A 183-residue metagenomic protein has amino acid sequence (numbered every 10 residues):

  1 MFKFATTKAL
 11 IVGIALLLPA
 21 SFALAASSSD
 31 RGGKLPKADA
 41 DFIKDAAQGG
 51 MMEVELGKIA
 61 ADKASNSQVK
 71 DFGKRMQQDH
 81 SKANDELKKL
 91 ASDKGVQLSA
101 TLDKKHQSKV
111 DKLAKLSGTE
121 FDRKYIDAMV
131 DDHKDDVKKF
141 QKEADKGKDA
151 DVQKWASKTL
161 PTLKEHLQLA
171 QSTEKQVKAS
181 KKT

Functional and structural regions predicted by a protein language model:
F2-G13, L17-T183: His/Met- and acidic-residue-enriched segments that coordinate or traffic transition-metal cofactors and support
